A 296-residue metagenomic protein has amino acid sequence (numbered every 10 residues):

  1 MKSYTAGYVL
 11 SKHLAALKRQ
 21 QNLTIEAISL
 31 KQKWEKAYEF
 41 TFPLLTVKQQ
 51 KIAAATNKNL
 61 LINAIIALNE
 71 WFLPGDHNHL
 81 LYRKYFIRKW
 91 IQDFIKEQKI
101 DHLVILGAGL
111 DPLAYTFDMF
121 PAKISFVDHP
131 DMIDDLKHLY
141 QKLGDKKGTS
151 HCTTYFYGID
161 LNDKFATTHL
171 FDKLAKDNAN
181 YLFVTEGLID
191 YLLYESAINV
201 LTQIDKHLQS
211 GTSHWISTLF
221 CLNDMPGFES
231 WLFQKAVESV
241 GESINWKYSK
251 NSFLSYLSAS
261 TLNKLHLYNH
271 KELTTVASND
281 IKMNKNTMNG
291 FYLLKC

Functional and structural regions predicted by a protein language model:
M1-V104, L110-Y157, F165, D177: Rossmann-like AdoMet
T5, W71-G75, I87, D93 (+4 more regions): Class I (Rossmann-like) S-adenosyl-L-methionine-dependent methyltransferase catalytic domain, capturing the SAM-binding
H102-L106, F126, V184, H214-T218 (+1 more regions): A structural signal for short, well-ordered beta-strand segments and their strand-loop junctions that often border
F117-M119, D172-A175, T202-Q209: Short, surface-exposed basic-aromatic patches at helix termini and helix-loop junctions that form
K164-T167, Y191-I204, L208: A short, conserved alpha-helix within the catalytic core of class I
T168-L182: A short acidic, Gly/Pro-enriched loop at the edge of an enzyme's catalytic core that lines a small-molecule cofactor
N180-E195: A short SAM/SAH-binding and catalytic strip from SAM-dependent methyltransferases
F183-T185, N199-D205, S217: Hydrophobic, well-ordered secondary-structure scaffolds
